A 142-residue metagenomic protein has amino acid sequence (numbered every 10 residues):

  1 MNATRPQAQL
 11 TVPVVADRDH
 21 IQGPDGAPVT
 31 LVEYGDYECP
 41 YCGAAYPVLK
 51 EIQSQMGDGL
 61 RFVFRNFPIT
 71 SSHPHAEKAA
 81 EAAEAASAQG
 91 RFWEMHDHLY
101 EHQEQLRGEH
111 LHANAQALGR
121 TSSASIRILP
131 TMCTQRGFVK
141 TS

Functional and structural regions predicted by a protein language model:
M1-V32, A115-A117, T121-R127, T134 (+1 more regions): Non-globular targeting/processing and membrane-anchoring segments
V32-E33, Y37-Q116, T121: Structural alpha/beta surface segment adjacent to cysteine/selenocysteine redox centers across thiol/disulfide enzymes
Y41, T131-T134: Residue-level preference for long, well-ordered alpha-helices that form the structural scaffold of enzyme catalytic
I69, L129-M132: Residue-level detector of flexible, active-site-proximal loop/helix-junction positions within diverse enzyme catalytic
